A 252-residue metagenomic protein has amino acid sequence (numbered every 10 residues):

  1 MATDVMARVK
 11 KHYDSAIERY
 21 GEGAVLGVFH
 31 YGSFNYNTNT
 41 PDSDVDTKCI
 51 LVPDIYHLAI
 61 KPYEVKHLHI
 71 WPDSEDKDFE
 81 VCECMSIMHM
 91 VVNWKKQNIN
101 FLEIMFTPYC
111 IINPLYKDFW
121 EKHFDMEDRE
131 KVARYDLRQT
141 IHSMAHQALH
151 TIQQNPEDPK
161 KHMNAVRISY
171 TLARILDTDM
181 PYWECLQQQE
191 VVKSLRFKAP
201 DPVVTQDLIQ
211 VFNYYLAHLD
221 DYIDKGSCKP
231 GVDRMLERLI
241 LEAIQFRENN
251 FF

Functional and structural regions predicted by a protein language model:
M1, T40, F79, Q153-K161: Conserved aromatic-histidine-acidic binding/catalytic patches
M1-F29: Helical scaffold of the NTase/Pol beta-like nucleotidyltransferase catalytic core
R8-K10, E22-L26, T40-D42, V65-L68 (+2 more regions): Non-catalytic regulatory/linker segments of enzymes
R19, V25-G27, S33-N39, D46 (+2 more regions): Conserved, well-structured beta-alpha core segment at the onset of a catalytic domain
G32-K77, A165: Catalytic metal-binding acidic patch
L58-Q147: A basic- and aromatic-enriched beta-loop-alpha substructure that forms the phosphate/nucleotide- and DNA/RNA-contacting
I111-L239: Conserved nucleotidyltransferase catalytic core and NTase-mimicking acidic/glycine-rich helix/loop elements in nucleic
V232-F252: Acidic, carboxylate-rich catalytic segments that either coordinate divalent cations
